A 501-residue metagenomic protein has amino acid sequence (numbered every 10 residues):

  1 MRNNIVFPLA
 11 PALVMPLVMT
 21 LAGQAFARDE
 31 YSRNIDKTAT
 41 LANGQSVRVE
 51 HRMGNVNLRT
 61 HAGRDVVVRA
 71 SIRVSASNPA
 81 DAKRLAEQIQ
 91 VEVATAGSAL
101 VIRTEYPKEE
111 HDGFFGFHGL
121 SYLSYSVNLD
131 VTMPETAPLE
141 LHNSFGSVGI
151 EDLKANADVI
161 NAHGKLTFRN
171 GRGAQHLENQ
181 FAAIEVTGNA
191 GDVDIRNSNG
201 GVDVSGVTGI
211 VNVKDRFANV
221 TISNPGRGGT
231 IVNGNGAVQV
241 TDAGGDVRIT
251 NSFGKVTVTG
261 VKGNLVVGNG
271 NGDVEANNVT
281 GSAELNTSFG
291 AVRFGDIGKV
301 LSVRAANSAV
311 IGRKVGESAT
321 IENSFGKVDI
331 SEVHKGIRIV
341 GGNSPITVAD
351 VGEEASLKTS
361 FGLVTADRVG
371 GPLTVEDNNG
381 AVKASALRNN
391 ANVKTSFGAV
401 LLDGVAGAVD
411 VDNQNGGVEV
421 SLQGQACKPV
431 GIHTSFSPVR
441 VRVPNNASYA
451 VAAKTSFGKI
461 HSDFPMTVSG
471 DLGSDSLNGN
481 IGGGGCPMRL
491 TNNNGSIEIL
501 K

Functional and structural regions predicted by a protein language model:
M1-K501: Intrinsically disordered, low-complexity terminal regions
